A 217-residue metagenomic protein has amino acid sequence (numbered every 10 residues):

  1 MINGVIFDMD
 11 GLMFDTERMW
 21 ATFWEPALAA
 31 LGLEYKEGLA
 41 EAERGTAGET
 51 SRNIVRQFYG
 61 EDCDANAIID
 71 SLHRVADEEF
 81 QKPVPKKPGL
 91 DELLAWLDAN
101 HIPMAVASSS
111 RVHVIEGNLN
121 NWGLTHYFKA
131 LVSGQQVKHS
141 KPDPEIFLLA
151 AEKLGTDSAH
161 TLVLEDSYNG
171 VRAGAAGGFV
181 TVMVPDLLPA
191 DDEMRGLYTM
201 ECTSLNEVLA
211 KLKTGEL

Functional and structural regions predicted by a protein language model:
M1-N3, A95-D98, R111-L217: Asp-based, Mg2+/Mn2+-dependent phosphohydrolase catalytic module
I2-N100, H113: N-terminal helical cap/lid subdomain that shapes the substrate entry/recognition surface in HAD-like hydrolases
G11-L12, G38-L39, F80-Q81, V106 (+3 more regions): Short, contiguous strand/loop micro-motifs
M13, R44, M104-A107, H139 (+1 more regions): Conserved SAM-binding loop
R18, S108, G117: Conserved catalytic-core motifs of eukaryotic protein kinase domains, centered on the activation segment
F23, K36, C63-A67, V84 (+8 more regions): Short linear functional motifs in flexible/disordered or boundary regions
E34, P103, V180: Residue-level detector of anion-binding/catalytic polar loops
